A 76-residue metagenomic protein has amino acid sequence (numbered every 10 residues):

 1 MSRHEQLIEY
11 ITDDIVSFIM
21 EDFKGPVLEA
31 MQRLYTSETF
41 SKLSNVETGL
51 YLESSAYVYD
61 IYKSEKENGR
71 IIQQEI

Functional and structural regions predicted by a protein language model:
M1-I76: C-terminal alpha-helical interaction appendages
